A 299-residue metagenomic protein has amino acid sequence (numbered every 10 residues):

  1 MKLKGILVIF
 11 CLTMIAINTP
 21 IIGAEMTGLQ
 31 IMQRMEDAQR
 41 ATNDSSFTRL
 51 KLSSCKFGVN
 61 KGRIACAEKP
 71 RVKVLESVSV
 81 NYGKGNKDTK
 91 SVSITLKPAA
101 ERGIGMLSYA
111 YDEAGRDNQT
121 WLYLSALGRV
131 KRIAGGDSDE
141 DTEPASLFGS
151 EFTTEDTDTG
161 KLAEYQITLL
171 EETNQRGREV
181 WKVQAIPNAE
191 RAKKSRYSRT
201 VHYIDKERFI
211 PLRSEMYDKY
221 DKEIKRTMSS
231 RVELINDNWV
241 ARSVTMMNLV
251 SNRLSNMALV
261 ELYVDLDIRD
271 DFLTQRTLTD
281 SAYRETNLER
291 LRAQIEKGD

Functional and structural regions predicted by a protein language model:
M1-V8: Bacterial N-terminal signal peptides that target proteins for export
V8-I17: Bacterial N-terminal signal peptides
I17-A24: Sec/Tat signal peptide C-region and signal peptidase I cleavage site
A24-D37, A41-N43, K51, A110-R196 (+2 more regions): Flexible, processing/modification-adjacent segments and terminal tails in exported/periplasmic/extracellular proteins
M26-S125: N-terminal mature ectodomain segment of secretory-pathway/periplasmic proteins
D37, L75-G83, Q166-N174, S230-V232: Short amphipathic beta-strand and strand-loop transition segments with alternating hydrophobic
L96, L107-Y109, Q119-Y123, R129-G135 (+2 more regions): Gly/Pro-enriched, hydrophobic low-complexity segments that function as extracytoplasmic propeptides/linkers
